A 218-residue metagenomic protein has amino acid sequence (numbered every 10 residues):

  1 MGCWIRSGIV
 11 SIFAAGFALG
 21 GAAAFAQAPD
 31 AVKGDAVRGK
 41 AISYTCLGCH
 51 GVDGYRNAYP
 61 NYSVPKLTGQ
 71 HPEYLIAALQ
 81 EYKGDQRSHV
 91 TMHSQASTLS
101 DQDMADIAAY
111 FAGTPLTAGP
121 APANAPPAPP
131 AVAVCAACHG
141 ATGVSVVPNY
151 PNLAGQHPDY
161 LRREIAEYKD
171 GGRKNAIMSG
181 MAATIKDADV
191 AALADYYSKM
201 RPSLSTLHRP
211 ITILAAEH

Functional and structural regions predicted by a protein language model:
M1-I12: Bacterial N-terminal signal peptides that target proteins for export
V10-G20: Bacterial N-terminal signal peptides
A22-A26: Sec/Tat signal peptide C-region and signal peptidase I cleavage site
A31-Y55, G119-V146, H157, P210-H218: Sequence/structural segment immediately N-terminal to covalent heme-attachment motifs in c-type and related
A36, K40, G54-Y82, H93-T98 (+3 more regions): Gly/Gly-Pro-rich "capping" loops immediately C-terminal to redox-active cysteine motifs in periplasmic/lumenal
D53-Y59, D85-S88, G113-P126, A141-P151 (+4 more regions): Inter-heme linker and motif-flanking segments adjacent to c-type heme-binding CXXCH motifs in c-type cytochromes
S97-P120, A183-E217: C-terminal capping alpha-helices of c-type cytochrome domains
